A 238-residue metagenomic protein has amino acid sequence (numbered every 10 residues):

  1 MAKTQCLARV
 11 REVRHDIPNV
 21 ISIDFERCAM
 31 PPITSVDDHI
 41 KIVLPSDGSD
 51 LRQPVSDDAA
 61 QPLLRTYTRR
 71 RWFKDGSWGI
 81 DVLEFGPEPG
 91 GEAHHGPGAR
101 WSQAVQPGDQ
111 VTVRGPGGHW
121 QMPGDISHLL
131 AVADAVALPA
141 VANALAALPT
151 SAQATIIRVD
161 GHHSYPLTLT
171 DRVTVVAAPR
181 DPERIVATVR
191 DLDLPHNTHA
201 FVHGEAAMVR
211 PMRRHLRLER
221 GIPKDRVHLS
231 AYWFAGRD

Functional and structural regions predicted by a protein language model:
M1-D238: Extended, composition-driven regions rather than compact fold-specific motifs
